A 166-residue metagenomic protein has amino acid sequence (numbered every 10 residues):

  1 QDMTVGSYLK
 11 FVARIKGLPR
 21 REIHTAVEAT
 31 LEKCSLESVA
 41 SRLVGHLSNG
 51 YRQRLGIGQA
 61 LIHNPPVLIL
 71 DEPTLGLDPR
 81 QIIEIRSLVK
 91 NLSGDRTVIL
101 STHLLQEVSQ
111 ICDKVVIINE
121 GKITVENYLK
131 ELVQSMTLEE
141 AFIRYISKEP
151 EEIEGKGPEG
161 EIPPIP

Functional and structural regions predicted by a protein language model:
D2, L43-G50: Conserved ABC ATPase signature
K10, R14, R21-V39: Conserved ABC ATPase "signature" region
I62-P66: A short, proline-enriched helix->beta-strand linker immediately N-terminal to the Walker B motif in ABC-type P-loop
L68-E72, L77: Catalytic Walker B motif of ABC-type/P-loop ATPase nucleotide-binding domains
V108-Q110: A short, surface-exposed alpha-helical micro-motif characterized by mixed small hydrophobic and charged/polar residues
E126-N127: ABC ATPase "signature
